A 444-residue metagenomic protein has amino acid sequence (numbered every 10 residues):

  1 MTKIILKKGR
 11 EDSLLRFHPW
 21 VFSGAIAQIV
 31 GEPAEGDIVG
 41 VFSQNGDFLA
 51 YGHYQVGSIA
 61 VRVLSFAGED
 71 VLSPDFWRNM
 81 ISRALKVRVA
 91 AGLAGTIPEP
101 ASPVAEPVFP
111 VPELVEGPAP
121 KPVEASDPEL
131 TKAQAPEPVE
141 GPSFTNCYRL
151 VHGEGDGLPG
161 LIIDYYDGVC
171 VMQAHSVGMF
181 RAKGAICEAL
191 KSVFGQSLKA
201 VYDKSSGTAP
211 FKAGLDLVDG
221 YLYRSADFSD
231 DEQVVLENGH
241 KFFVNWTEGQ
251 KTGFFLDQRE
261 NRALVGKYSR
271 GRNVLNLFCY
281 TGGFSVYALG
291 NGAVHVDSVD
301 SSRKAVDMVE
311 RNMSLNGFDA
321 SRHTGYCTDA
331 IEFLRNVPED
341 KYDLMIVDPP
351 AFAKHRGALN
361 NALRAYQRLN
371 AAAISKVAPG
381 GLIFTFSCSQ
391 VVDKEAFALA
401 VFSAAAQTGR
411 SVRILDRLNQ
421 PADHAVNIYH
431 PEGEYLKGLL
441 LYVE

Functional and structural regions predicted by a protein language model:
M1-P100, P138-D167: Non-catalytic accessory regions of SAM-dependent methyltransferases
G153-L158, I162-D164, F180-F255: Non-catalytic substrate-recognition/targeting regions of SAM-dependent transferases
G271-F278: Conserved class I S-adenosyl-L-methionine
T281-A293: Conserved SAM-binding loop of SAM-dependent methyltransferases across substrates and taxa, primarily the Class I
H295-D300: Conserved SAM-binding motif I beta-strand of class I
D307-D340: S-adenosyl-L-methionine
K341, R368, L382-E444: C-terminal catalytic and target-recognition region of SAM-dependent MTase-like enzymes, primarily methyltransferases
D343-A372: Mobile active-site "lid"/loop adjacent to the S-adenosyl-L-methionine
